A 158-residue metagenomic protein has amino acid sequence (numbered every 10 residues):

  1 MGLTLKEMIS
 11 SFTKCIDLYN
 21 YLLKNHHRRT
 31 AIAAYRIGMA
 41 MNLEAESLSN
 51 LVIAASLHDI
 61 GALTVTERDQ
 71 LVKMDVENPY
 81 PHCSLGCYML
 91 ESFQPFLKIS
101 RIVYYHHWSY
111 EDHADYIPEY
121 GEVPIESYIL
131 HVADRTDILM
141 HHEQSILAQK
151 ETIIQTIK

Functional and structural regions predicted by a protein language model:
G2-K158: Histidine- and acidic-residue-rich, metal-dependent catalytic cores
